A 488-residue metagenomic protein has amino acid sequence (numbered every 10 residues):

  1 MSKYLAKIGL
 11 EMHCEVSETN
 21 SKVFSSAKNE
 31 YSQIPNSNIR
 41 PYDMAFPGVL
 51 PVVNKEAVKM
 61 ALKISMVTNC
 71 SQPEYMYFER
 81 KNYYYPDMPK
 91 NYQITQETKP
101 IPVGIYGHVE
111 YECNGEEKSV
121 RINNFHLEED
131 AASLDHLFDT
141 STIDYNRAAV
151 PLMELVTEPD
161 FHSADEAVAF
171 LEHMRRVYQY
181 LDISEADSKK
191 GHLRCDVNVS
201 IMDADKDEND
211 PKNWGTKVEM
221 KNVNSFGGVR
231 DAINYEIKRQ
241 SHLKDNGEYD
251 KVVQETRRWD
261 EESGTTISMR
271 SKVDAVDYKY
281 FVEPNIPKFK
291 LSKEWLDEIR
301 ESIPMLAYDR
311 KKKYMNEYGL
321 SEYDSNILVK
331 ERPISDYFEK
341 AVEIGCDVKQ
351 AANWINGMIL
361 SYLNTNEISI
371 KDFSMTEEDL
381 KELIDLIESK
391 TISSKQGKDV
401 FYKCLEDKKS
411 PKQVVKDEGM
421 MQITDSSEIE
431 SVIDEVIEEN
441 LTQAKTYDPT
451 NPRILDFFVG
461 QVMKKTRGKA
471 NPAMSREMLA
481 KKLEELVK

Functional and structural regions predicted by a protein language model:
M1-M305, N316, E322, E343-D347 (+2 more regions): Basic, nucleic-acid-interacting segments
K55-V58, V168-L171, R194, F226-R230 (+7 more regions): Amphipathic alpha-helical transducer elements in NTP-driven molecular machines
G191-A204, M315-E339, V348-N366, E378 (+2 more regions): Core structural elements
G319-L320, V342-A351, T391-I392, P449-R453: Structural motif
I344-G345, A351, S361-S374, E382-I387 (+1 more regions): M16/insulysin-pitrilysin zinc metalloprotease superfamily fold
I370-K381, D385, S394-K464: Strongly charged, low-complexity linkers/loops
P452-K488: Short, amphipathic C-terminal "tail helix"
